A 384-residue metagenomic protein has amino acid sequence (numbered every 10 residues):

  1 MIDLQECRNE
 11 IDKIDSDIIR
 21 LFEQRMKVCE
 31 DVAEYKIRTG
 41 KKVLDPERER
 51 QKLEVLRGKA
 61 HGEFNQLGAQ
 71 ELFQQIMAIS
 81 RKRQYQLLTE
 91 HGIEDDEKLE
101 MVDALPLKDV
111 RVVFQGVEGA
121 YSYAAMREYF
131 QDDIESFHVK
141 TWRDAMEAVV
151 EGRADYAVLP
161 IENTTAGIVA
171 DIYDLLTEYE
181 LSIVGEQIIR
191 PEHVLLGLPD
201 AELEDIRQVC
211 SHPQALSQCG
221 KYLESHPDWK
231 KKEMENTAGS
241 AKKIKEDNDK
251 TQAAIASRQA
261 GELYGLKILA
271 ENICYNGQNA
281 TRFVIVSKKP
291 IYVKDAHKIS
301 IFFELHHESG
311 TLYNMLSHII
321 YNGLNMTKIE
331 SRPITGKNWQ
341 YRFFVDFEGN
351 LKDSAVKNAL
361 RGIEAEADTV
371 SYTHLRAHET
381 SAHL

Functional and structural regions predicted by a protein language model:
M1-R376: Domain-level signature for soluble enzymes in the chorismate/prephenate branch of the shikimate pathway
H374-L384: Single conserved hydrophobic/aromatic residue that forms the stacking wall/gate of nucleotide- or nucleobase-binding
